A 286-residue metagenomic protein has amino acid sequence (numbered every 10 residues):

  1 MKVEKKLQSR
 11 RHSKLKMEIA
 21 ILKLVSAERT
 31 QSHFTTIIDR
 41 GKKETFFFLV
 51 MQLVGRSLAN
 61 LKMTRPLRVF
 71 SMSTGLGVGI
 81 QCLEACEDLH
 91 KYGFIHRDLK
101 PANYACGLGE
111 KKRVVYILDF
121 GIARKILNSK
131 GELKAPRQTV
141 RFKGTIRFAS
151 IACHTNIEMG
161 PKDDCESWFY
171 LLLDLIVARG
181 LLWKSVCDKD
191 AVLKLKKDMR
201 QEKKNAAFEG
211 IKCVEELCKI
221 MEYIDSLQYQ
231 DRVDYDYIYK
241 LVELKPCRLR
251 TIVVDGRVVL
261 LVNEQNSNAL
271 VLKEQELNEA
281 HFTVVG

Functional and structural regions predicted by a protein language model:
M1-M17: ATP-binding glycine-rich loop module of kinase domains
A20-S32: Structural motif at the C-terminus of the N-lobe alphaC helix and the adjacent alphaC-beta4 loop of the Hanks-type
T36-F47: Short beta-strand micro-motifs within the conserved protein kinase catalytic domain, predominantly in the N-lobe
V54-T64: Structural motif in protein kinase domains
V78-G79: Activation segment signature within eukaryotic-like protein kinase domains
H90-L108: Catalytic-loop of the protein kinase fold
A105-K143: Activation segment/activation loop of eukaryotic-type protein kinase catalytic domains
G109, C153-G210: Conserved C-lobe activation region of Hanks-type protein kinase-like domains
